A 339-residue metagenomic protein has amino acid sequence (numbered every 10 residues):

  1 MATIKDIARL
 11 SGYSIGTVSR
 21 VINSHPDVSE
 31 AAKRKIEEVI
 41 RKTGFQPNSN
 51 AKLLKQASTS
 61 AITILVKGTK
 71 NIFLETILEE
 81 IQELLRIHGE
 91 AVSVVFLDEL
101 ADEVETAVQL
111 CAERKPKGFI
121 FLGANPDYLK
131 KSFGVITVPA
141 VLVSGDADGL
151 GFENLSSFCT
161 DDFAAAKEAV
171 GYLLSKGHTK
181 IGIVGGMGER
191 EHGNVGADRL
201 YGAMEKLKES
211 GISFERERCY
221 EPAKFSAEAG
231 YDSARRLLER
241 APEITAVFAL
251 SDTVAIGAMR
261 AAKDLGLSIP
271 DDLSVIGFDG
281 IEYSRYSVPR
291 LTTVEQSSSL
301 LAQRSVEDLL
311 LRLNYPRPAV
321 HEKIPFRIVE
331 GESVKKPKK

Functional and structural regions predicted by a protein language model:
M1-T59, F73, K338: N-terminal helix-turn-helix DNA-binding module of bacterial transcription factors
A2-K5, A57-G171: Alpha-helical recognition/docking segments in bacterial nutrient-uptake and carbohydrate-utilization systems
T17-S19, L54-K70, Y172, K180-E189: Short beta-strand segments enriched in small/hydrophobic residues
K67-T76, V94-D102, F158-E168, V184-S233 (+5 more regions): Hinge/beta->alpha junction and helix N-cap segments in small-molecule ligand-binding domains
K115-G123, G182-G185, Y220, A241-S251 (+1 more regions): Periplasmic-binding protein-like
K180, F214-R218, I269-S274: Short acidic capping loops at alpha-helix termini that bridge into adjacent secondary structure
A234-K339: Flexible loop/turn connectors
